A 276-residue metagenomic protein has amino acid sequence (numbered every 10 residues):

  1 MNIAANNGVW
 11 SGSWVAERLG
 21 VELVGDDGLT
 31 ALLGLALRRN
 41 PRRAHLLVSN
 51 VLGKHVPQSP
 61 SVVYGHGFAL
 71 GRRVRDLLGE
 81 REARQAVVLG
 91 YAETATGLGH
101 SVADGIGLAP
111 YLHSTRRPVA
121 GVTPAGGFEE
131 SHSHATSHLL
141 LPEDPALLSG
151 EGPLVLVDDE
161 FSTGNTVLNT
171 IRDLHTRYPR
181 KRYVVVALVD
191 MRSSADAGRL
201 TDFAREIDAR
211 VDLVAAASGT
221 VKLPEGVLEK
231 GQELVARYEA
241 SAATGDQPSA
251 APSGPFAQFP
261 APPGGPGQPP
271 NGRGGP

Functional and structural regions predicted by a protein language model:
M1-P276: PRPP-associated nucleotide enzymes
